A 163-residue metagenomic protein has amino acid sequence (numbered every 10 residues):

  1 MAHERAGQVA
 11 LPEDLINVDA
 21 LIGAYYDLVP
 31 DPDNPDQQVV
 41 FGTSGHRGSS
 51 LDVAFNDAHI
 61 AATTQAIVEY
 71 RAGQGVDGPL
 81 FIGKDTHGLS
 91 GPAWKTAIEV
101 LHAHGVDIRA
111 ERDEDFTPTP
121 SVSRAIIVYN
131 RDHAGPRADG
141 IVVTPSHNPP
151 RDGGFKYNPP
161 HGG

Functional and structural regions predicted by a protein language model:
A2-E99, A134: An N-terminal, well-structured beta->alpha segment
P12-L15, A20, A24-D27, D107-F116 (+2 more regions): Phosphate-binding chemistry for phosphorylated carbohydrates and sugar-nucleotides
G73-V76, F81-R151: N-terminal small/polar loop signature for handling phosphorylated ligands or for N-terminal nucleophile
P150-G163: Metal-dependent DNA phosphodiester-chemistry modules and their immediately adjacent helices/loops in DNA-processing
